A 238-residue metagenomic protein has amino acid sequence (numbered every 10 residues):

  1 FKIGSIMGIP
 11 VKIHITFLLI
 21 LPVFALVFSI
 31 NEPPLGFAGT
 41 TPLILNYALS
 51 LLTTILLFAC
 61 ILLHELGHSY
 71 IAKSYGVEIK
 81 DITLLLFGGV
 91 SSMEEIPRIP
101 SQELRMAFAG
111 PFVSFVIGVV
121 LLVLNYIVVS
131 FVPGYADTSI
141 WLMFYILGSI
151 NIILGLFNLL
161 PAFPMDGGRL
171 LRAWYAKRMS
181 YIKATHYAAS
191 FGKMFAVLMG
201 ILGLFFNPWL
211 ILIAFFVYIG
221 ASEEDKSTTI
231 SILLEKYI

Functional and structural regions predicted by a protein language model:
F1-I238: Hydrophobic transmembrane alpha-helices and their immediate loop junctions in multi-pass integral membrane proteins
